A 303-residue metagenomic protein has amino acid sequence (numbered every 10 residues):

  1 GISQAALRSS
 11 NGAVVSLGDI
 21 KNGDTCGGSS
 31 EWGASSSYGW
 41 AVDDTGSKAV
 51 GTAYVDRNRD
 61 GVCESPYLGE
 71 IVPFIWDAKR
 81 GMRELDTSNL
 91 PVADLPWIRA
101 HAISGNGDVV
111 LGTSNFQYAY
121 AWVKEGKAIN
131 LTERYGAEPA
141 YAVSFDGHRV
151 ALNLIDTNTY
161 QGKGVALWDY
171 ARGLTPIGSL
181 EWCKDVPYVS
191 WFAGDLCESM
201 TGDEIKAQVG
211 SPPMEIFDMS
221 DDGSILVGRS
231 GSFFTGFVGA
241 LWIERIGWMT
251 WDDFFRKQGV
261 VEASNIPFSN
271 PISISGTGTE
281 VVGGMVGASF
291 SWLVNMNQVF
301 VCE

Functional and structural regions predicted by a protein language model:
G1-E303: Conserved "turn/edge" positions that cap or connect secondary-structure elements within repeat/scaffolded domains
